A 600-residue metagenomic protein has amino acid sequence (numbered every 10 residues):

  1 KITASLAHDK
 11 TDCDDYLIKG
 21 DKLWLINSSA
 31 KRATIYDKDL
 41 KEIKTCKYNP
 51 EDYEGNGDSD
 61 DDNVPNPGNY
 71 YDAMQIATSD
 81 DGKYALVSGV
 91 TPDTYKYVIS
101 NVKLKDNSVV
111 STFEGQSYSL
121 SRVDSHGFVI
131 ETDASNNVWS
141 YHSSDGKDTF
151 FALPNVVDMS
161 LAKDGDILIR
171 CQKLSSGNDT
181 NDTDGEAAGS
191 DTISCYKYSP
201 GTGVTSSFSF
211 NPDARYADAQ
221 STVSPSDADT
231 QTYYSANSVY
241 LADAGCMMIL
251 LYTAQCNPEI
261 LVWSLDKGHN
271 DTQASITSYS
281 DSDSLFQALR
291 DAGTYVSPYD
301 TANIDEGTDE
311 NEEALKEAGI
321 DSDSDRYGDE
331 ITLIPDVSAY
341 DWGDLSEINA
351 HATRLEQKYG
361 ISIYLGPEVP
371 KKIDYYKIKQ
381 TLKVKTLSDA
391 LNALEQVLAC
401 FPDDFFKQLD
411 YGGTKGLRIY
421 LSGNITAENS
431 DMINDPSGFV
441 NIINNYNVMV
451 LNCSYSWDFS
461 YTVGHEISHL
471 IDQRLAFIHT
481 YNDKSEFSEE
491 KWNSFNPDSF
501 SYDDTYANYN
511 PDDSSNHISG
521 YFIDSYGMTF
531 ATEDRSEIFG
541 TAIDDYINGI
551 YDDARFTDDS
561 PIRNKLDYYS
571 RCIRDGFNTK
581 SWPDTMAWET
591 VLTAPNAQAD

Functional and structural regions predicted by a protein language model:
K1-A7, A33-P50, Y97-T112, N137-A152 (+2 more regions): Surface-exposed loop/turn elements that mediate protein-protein interactions on large endomembrane-trafficking
I2-A7, C46-G68, F208-T230, Y279-D291: Surface-exposed loop and turn segments in beta-propeller and other repeat-based domains that flank or scaffold
K10-K19, G68-T78, G115-S125, P154-K163 (+3 more regions): Repeated scaffold domains used in trafficking and secretory/extracellular systems, primarily beta-propellers
K22-N27, K83-G89, G127-T132, D166-Q172 (+2 more regions): Short beta-strand elements that form the blades of beta-propeller/WD-repeat-like and other beta-sheet-rich scaffold
A30-K31, T91-Y95, S135-N136, K173-N178 (+1 more regions): Short glycine/acidic-enriched loop and turn motifs that connect beta-strands
S238-S280, S284-Q287, D291: Blade-level signature of beta-propeller repeat domains, shared across WD40, Kelch, NHL, RCC1 and BNR/Asp-box propellers
I363-L365, K372-N444: Auxiliary, metal-adjacent structural segments of Zn-dependent hydrolase domains
Y411-D600: Active-site-flanking segments in enzyme catalytic domains
